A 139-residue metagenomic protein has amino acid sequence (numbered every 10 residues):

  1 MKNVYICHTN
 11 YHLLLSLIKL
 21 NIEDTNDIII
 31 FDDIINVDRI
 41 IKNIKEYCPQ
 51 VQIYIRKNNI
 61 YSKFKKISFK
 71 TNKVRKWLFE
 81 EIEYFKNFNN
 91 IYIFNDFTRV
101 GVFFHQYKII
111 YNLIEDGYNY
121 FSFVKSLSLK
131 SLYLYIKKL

Functional and structural regions predicted by a protein language model:
V4-K138: Active-site and donor-binding regions of nucleotide-sugar-utilizing enzymes
